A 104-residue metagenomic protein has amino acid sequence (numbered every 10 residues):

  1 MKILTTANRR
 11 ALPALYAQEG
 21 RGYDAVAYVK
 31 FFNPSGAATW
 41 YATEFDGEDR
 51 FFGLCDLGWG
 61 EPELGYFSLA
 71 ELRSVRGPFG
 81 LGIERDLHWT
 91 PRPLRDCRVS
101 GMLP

Functional and structural regions predicted by a protein language model:
M1-S35, G101-L103: N-terminal domain-onset segments
A27-V29, F51, G65: A broad, low-specificity signal marking well-ordered, structured residues that form hydrophobic/aromatic
Y28-E48: Hydrophobic/aromatic-rich, well-ordered segments within soluble, folded domains that form packed cores
G36-Y41, G58-Y66: Short, surface-exposed beta-strand/loop "edge" segments at domain boundaries and coil↔beta transitions
R50-G58: Catalytic Cys-His active-site segments of thiol-dependent hydrolases/isopeptidases
E63-P104: Helix-rich interaction surfaces within compact, conserved domain-sized segments that mediate assembly or partner
